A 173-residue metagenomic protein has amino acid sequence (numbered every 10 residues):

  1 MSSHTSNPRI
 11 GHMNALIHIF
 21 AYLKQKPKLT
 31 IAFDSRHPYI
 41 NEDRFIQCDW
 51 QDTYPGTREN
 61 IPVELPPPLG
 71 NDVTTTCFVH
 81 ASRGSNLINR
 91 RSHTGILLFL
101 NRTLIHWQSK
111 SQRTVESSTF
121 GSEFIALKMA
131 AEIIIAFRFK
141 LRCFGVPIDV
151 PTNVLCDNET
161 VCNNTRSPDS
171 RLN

Functional and structural regions predicted by a protein language model:
M1-N173: Divalent metal-binding acidic/histidine catalytic loops
